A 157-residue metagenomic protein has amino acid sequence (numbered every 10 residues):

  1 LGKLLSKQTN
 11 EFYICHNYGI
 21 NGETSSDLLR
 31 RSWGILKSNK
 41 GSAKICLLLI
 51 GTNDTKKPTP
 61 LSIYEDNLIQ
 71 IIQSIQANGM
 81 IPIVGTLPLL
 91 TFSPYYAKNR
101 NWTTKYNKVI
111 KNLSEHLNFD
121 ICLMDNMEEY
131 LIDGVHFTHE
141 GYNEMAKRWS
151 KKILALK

Functional and structural regions predicted by a protein language model:
L4-K7, D27-K157: Alpha-helical cap/lid subdomain in secreted, periplasmic, or secretory-pathway luminal O-acyl-processing enzymes
Q8-T24: A short beta-strand-loop structural module common to alpha/beta enzyme folds
